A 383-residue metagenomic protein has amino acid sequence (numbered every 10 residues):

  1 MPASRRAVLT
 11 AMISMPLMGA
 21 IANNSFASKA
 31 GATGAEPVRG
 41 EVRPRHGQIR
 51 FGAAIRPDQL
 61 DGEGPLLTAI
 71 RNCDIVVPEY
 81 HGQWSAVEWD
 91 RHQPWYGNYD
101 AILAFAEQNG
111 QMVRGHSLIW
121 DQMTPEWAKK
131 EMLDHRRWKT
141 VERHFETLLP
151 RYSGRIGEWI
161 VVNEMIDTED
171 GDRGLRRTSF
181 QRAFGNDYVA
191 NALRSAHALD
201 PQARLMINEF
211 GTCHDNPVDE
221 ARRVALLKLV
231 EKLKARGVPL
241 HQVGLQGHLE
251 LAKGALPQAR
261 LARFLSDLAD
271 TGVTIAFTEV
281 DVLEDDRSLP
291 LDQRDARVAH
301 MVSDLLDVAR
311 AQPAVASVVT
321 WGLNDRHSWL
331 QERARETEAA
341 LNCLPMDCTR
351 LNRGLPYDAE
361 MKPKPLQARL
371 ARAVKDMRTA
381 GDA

Functional and structural regions predicted by a protein language model:
M1-G19: N-terminal secretory signal peptides and thylakoid transit peptides that target proteins across membranes
A22-G52: C-terminal segment of N-terminal export signals and the immediately downstream linker at the start of the mature
R43-H46, G64-C73, D100-M112, P150-S153 (+3 more regions): Acidic (Asp/Glu)-rich catalytic clusters
P44-D100, F105, Q111-M112, S117-M132 (+1 more regions): N-terminal substrate-binding region of glycoside hydrolase catalytic domains
V77-Y80, D100-T212, E284: Substrate-binding cleft and catalytic face of glycoside hydrolase catalytic domains, especially the flexible beta-alpha
I160, E164-I166, D170, L175-R182 (+5 more regions): Aromatic-rich peripheral "rim/lid" segments of glycoside hydrolase catalytic domains that contact and position glycan
R182-I207, D219, V224-R236, D270-T271 (+2 more regions): Active-site neighborhood of glycoside hydrolase catalytic domains
N186, R204, V224-K228, K232-S288 (+2 more regions): Glycoside hydrolase catalytic-domain groove-lining segments
